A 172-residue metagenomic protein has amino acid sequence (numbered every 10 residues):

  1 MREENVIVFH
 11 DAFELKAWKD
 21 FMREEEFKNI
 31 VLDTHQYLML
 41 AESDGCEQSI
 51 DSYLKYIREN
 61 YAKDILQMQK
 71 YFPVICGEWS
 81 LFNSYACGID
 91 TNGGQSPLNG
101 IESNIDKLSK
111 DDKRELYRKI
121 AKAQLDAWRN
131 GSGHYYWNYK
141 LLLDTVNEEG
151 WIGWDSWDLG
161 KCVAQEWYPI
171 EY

Functional and structural regions predicted by a protein language model:
M1-K122: Extracellular glycoside hydrolase catalytic/binding regions
S103-Y172: Aromatic-rich peripheral "rim/lid" segments of glycoside hydrolase catalytic domains that contact and position glycan
